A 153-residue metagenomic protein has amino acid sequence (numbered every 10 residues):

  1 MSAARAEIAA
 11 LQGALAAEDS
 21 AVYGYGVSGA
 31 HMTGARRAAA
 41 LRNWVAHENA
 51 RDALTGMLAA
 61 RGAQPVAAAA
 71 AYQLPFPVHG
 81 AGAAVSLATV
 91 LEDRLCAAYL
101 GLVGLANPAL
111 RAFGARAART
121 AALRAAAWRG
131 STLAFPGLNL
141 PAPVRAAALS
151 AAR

Functional and structural regions predicted by a protein language model:
M1-R153: All-alpha RGS (Regulator of G-protein Signaling) helical domain and cognate RGS-like helical scaffolds
